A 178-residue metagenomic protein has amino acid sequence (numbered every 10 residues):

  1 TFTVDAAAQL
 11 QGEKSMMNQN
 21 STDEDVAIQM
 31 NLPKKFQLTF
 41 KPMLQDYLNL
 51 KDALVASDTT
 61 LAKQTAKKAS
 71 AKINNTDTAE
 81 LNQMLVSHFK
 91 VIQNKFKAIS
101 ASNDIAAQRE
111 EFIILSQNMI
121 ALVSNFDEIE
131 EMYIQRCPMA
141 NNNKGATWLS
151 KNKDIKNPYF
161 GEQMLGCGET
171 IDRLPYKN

Functional and structural regions predicted by a protein language model:
T1-N178: Intrinsically disordered, low-complexity terminal tails/loops enriched in metal-binding residues
